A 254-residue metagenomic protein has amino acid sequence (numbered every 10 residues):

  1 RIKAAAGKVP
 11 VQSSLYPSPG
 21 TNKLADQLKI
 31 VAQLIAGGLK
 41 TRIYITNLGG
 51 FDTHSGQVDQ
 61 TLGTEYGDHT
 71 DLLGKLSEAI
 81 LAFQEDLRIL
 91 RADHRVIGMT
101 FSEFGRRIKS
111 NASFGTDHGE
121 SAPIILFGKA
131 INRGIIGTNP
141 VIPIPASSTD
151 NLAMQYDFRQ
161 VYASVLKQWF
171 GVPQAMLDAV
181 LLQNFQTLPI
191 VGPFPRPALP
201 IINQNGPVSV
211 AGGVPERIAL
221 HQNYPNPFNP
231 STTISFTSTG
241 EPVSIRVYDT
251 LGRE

Functional and structural regions predicted by a protein language model:
R1-L90, K109, P123, K129 (+1 more regions): Feature for exported/extracytoplasmic and membrane-associated proteins, marking the mature portion
T41-I43, D93-R95, S231, P242: Short secondary-structure junction motifs
T46, E103, N226: Conserved hydrophobic/aromatic pocket- or pore-lining residues that grip, position, or stack substrates in active sites
D86-A92, G98-H118, I125: Hydrophobic alpha-helical bundle architecture
I97, P123, S244: Conserved beta-strand and immediately adjacent loop positions that scaffold enzyme active sites
V208-Y224, F228-V247: Glycine-centered coil/turn sites that cap beta-strands in beta-rich domains
L251-R253: Residue-level signal for well-ordered, solvent-exposed loop/turn and beta-edge residues enriched in charged/polar side
